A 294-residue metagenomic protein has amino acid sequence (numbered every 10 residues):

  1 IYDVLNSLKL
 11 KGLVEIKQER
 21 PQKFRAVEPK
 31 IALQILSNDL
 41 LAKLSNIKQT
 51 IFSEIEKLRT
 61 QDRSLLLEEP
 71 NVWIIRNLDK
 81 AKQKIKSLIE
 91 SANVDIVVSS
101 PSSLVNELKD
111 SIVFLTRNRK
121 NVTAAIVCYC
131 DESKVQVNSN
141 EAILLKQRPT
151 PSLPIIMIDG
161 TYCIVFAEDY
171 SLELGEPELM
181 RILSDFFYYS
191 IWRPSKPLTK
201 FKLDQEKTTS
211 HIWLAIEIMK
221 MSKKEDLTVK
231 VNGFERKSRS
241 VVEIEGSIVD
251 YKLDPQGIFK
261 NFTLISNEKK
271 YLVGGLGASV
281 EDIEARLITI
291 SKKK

Functional and structural regions predicted by a protein language model:
I1-S37: Basic, Lys/Arg-rich alpha-helical nucleic-acid-recognition elements, primarily the DNA-binding modules of transcription
K30, Q34, D39, K43-A124 (+2 more regions): PLD-like (HKD) phosphodiesterase/transphosphatidyltransferase domain
S37, N46-N71, K80-K82, S152-L153 (+2 more regions): Inter-domain helical "communication" segments and dimerization helices that couple sensory or membrane-embedded modules
A42-L44, N106-L108, Y129-I191: Contiguous mid-protein beta-loop-alpha structural module that forms a pocket-lining wall or clamp of enzyme active
I85-S139, V229-Q256: Primarily the HKD phosphodiesterase
V165-K237, I283-S291: Signature of lipid phosphatidyltransferase scaffolds
I212-K294: N-terminal accessory interaction module
